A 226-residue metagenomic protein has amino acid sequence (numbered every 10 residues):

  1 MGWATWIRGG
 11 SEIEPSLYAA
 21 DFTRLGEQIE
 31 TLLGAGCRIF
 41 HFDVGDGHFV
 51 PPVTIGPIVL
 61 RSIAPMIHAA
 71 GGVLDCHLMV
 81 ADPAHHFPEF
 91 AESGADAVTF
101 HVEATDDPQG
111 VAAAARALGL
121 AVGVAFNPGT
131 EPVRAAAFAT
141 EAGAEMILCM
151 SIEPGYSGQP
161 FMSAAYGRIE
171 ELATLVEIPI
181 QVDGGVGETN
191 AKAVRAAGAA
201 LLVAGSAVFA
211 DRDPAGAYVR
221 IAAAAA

Functional and structural regions predicted by a protein language model:
M1-A19, G26-E27, A226: N-terminal amphipathic alpha-helix/helix-capping segment at the start of soluble metabolic enzymes
S11-L17, F40-F42, I63, G72-L78 (+5 more regions): Hydrophobic faces of well-ordered beta-strands that scaffold small-molecule active sites in alpha/beta enzyme cores
R24, A70, H85-H86, S93-P179: Conserved anion-binding
L25, L32, D43, F90 (+6 more regions): Conserved, mostly hydrophobic/aromatic
Q28-L32, P83-E92, G129-A142, V186-L202: Catalytic cores of alpha/beta
F40-P57, I152-G158: Glycine-rich, proline-tolerant flexible connector loops at the mouths of alpha/beta enzymes
H48-A69, V73-P83, A191-V208: A short alpha/beta connector and helix-capping loop motif
R195, F209-A226: C-terminal helical cap(s) of enzyme catalytic domains, especially alpha/beta-barrels
